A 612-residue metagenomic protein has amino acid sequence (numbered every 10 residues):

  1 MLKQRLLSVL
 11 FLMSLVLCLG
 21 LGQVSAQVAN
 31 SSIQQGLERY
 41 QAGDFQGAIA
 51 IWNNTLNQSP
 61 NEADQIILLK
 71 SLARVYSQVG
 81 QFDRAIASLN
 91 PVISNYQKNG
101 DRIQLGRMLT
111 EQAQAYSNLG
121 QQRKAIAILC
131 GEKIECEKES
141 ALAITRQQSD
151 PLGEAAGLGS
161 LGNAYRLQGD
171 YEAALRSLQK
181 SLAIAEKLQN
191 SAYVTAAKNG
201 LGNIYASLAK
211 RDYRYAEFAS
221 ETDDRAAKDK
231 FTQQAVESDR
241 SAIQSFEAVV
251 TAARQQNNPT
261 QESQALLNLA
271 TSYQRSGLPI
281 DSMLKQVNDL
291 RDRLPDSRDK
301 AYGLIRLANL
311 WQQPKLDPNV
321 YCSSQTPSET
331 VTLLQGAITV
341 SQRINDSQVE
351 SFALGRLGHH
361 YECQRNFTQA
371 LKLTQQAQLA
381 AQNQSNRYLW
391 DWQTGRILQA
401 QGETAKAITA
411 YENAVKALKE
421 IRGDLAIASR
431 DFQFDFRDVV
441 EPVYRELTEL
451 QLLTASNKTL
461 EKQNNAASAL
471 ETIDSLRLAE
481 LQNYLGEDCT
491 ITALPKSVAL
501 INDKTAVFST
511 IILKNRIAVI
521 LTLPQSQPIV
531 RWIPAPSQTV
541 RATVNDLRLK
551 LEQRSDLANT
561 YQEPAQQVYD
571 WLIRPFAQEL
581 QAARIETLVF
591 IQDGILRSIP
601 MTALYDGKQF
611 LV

Functional and structural regions predicted by a protein language model:
M1-F11: Bacterial N-terminal signal peptides that target proteins for export
L6, L15-S71: N-terminal leader/linker segments that initiate helical-solenoid repeat arrays
L10-F11, C130, E139, Q179 (+4 more regions): Alpha-helical solenoid repeat scaffolds used for protein-protein interaction
S14-Q23, Q46-N57, P91-S94, K138-A143 (+3 more regions): Repeat-mediated protein-protein interaction surfaces in helical alpha-solenoids
V24-S32, A192, T260, D438: Cleaved targeting-peptide boundary
N30-Q41, D64-V79, G106-N118, G159-N163: Non-membrane alpha-helical segments in proteins
Q58-E62, Y96-G100, Q148, K187-L188 (+4 more regions): Short solvent-exposed coil/turn linkers within tandem alpha-helical repeat scaffolds
Q81-G100, Q121-A127, G131, S140-Q148 (+5 more regions): Tandem repeat domain/solenoid detector
